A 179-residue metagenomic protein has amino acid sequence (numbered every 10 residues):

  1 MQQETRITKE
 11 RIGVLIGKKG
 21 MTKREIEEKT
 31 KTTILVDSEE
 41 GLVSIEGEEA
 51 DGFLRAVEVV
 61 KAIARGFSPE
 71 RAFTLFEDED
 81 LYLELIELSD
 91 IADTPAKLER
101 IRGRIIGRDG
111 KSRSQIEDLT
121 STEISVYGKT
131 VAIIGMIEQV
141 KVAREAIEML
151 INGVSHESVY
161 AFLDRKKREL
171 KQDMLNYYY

Functional and structural regions predicted by a protein language model:
M1-Y179: RNA-contacting regions in translation and RNA-metabolism proteins, encompassing KH/S1 modules where present
